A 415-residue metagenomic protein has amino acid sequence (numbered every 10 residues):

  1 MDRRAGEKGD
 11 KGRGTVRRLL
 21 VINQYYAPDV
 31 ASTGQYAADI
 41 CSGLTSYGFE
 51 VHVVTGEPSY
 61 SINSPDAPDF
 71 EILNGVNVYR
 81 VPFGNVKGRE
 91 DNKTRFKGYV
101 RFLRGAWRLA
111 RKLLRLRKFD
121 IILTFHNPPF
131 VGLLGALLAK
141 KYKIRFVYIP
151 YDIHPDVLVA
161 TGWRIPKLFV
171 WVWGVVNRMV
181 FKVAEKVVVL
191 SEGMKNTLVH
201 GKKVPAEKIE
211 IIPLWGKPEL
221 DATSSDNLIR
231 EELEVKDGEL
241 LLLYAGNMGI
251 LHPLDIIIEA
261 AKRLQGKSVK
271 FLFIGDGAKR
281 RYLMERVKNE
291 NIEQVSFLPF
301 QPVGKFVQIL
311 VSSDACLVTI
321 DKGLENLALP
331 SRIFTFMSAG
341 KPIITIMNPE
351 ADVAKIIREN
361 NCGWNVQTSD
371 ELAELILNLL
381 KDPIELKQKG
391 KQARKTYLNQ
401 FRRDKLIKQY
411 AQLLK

Functional and structural regions predicted by a protein language model:
D2-N77, A261: N-terminal subdomain of nucleotide-sugar transferases
P65-F70, D221-V235: A short helix/loop element that forms part of the nucleotide-sugar donor recognition site in Leloir-type
F130, L137-K141, L168-V187: Membrane-proximal helix-turn-helix segments that form the acceptor-binding/catalytic region of lipid-linked
V188-V189, K195-G216: Helix-loop-beta element that forms the nucleotide-linked donor phosphate-binding surface in glycosyltransferases
K236-H252, I258-A261, L272: Conserved donor-binding/catalytic core segment of Leloir-type glycosyltransferases
H252, P302-I309, C316-M337, P342-K355: Nucleotide-sugar-dependent
S268, L272-G275, R281-V307: Nucleotide-activated donor-binding/catalytic signature segment of Leloir-type glycosyltransferases, i.e., the conserved
N378, E385-N399: A short, well-ordered alpha-helix in the C-terminal region of glycosyltransferases
